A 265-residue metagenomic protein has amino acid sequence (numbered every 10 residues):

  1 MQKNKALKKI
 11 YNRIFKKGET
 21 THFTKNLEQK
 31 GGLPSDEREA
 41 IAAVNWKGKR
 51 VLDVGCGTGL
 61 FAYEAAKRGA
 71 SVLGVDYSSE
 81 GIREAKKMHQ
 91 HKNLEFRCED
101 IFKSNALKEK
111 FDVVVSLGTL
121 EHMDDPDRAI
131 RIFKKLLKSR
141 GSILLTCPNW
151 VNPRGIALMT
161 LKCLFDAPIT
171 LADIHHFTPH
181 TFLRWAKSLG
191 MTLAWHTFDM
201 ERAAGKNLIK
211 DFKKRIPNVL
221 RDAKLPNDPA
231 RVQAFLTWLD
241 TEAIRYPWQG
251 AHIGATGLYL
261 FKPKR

Functional and structural regions predicted by a protein language model:
M1-E109, V113, L117, G250-L258: Conserved N-terminal segment of class I S-adenosyl-L-methionine
E80, M123-R128, G155: Short N-terminal helix/helix-N-cap motif within the alpha/beta-hydrolase-1
G118-H122: A short His-aromatic
D127-S139: A short glycine-rich, Lys/Arg-flanked "PGG" loop and its adjoining helix->strand segment in the class I
L144-D166: Conserved class I S-adenosyl-L-methionine
L158-K162, W195-R265: A C-terminal cap/extension of S-adenosyl-L-methionine-dependent methyltransferases that defines the acceptor-substrate
F165-T181: Acceptor-substrate binding/catalytic loop of class I
F182-T197: A SAM-dependent methyltransferase catalytic signature shared across enzymes that methylate proteins
